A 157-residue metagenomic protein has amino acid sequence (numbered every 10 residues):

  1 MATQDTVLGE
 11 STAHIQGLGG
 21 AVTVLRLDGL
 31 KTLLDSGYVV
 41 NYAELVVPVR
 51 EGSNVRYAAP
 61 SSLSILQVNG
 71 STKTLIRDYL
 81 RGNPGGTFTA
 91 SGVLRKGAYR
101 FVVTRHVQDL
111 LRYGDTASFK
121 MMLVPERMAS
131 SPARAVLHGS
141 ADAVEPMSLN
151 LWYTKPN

Functional and structural regions predicted by a protein language model:
M1-N157: Secreted, disulfide-rich extracellular signaling modules
